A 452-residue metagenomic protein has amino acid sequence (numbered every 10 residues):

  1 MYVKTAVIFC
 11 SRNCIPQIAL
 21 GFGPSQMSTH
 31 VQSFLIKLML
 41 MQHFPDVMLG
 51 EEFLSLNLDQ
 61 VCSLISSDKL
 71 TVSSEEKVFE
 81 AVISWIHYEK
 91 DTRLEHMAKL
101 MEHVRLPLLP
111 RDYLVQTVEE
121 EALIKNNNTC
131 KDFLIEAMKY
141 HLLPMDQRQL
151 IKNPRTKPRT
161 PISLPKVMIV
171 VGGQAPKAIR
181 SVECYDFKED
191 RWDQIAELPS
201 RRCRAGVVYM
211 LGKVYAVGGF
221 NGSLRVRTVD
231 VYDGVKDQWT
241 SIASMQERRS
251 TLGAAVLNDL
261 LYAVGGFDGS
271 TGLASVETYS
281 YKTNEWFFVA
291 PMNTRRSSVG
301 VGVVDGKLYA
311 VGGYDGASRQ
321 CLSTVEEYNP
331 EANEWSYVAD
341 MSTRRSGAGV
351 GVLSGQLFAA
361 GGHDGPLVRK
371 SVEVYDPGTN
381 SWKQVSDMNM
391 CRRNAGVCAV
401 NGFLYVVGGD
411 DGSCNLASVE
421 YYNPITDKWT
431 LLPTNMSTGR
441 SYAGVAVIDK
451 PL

Functional and structural regions predicted by a protein language model:
M1-S28, Q32, I36-D190, V226 (+5 more regions): Alpha-helical scaffold in the C-terminal half of BTB/POZ domains and their immediate C-terminal extension
L142, I162-P176, A196-E197, M210-G222 (+11 more regions): Glycine-centered tight turns/hairpins at beta-strand boundaries that repeat across beta-rich repeat domains
P165, I179, R202, R225-V226 (+7 more regions): A detector of repeated loop/turn-to-beta-strand junctions in beta-rich toroidal repeat architectures
S181, C203-V207, T228, S250-A254 (+4 more regions): Beta-propeller and closely related beta-sheet repeat lectin domains
V182-K188, T228-K236, A274-T283, S323-A332 (+2 more regions): Beta-propeller blade signature
W192-I195, W239-A243, N284-A290, A332-D340 (+2 more regions): Blade-edge beta-strand/turn elements of extracellular beta-propeller and related beta-sheet repeat scaffolds
S200, G222, Q238, E247-R248 (+10 more regions): Conserved loop/turn at the beginning of each blade in beta-propeller domains
L416-L452: Blade-level signature of beta-propeller repeat domains, shared across WD40, Kelch, NHL, RCC1 and BNR/Asp-box propellers
